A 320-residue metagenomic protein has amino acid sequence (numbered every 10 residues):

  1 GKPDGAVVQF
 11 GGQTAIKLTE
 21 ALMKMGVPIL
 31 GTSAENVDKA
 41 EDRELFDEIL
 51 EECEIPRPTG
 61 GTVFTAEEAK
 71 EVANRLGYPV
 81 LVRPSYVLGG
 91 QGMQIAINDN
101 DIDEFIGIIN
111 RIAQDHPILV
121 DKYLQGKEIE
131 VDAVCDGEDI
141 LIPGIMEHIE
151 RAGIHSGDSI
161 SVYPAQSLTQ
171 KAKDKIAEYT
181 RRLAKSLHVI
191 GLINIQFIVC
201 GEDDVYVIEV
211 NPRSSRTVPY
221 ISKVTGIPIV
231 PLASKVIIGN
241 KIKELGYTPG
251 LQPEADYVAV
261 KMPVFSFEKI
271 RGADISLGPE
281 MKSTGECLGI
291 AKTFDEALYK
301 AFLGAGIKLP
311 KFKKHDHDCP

Functional and structural regions predicted by a protein language model:
G1-E41, P56-G61: A short, GP-enriched loop/loop-strand-helix hinge that lies immediately N-terminal to, or at the N-terminal rim
G1-P3, Q13-I16, V27, G31 (+4 more regions): ATP-dependent carboxylate activation and anion-phosphoryl transfer catalytic cores that bind Mg-ATP to form
V8, R83, N194: Short beta-strand segments at enzyme active-site cores
F10, D38, F64, I97 (+1 more regions): Small/polar loops that bind or transfer phosphate-bearing groups
T32-M93: A conserved helix-loop-beta module that forms one wall/lid of the active-site cleft in ATP-utilizing catalytic domains
